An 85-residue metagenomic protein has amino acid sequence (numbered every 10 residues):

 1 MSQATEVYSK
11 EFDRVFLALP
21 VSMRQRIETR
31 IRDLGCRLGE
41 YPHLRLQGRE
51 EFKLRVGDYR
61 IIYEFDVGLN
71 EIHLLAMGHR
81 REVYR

Functional and structural regions predicted by a protein language model:
M1-A18, S22-Q25, R55-V56, E64-R85: Enriched for short, Lys/Arg-rich terminal
T29-L54: A short, surface-exposed loop/turn module that caps and links secondary-structure elements
